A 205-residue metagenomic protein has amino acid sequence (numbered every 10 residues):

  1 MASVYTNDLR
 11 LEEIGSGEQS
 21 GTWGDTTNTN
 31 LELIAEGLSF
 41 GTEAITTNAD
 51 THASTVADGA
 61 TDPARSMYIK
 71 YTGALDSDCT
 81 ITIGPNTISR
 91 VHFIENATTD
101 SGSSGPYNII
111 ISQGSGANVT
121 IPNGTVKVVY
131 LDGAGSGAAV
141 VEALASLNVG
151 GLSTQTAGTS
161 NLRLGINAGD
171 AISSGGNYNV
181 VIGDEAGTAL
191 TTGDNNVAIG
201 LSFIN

Functional and structural regions predicted by a protein language model:
M1-R10, I14-P106: Exposed extracellular interaction/assembly regions and N-terminal maturation sites
L31-S39, S101-S112, Y130-S146: Short, surface-exposed terminal/edge motifs of secreted or surface/virion proteins that either
A49-H52, C79, S103-S104, G114-V119 (+5 more regions): Polar, enzyme-active/binding microenvironments
A64-S66, D78, S89, P106 (+6 more regions): Surface-exposed or flexible loop/turn and strand-edge residues in extracellular/cell-surface modules
T72-L75, G84-N86, A97-T99, G114-A117 (+5 more regions): Beta-strand repeat scaffolds of extracellular/surface proteins
N123-V126: Tight coil/turn sites that cap or link beta-strands
N148-N205: Glycine- and small/polar-enriched repetitive beta-structure motifs of secreted/surface proteins
